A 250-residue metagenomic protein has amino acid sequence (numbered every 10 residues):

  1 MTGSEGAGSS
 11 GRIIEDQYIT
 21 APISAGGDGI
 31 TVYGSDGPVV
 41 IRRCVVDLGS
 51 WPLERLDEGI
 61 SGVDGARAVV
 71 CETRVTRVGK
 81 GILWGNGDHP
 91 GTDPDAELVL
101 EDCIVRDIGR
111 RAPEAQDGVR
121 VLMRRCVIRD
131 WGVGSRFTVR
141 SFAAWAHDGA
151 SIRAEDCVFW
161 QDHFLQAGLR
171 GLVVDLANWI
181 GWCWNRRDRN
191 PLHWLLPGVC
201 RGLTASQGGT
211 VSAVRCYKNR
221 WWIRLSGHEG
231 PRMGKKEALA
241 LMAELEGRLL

Functional and structural regions predicted by a protein language model:
M1-C44, W221: N-terminal segments that cap or nucleate solenoid repeat domains
M1-G6, I23-Y33, P52-V63, R77-D95 (+6 more regions): Extracellular beta-strand/beta-solenoid scaffold signature
S10, D36-G37, G65-R67, A96 (+2 more regions): Short "repeat-start/strand-capping" segments in structured domains, especially the N-termini of parallel beta-helix
V211-A213: Short N-terminal "domain-start" leader segments that mark the transition from disordered tails or signal peptides into
G227-K235: A short, exposed loop/beta-hairpin motif centered on an aromatic-Gly-Thr core
G234-L249: A short, charged, amphipathic alpha-helix used as a generic interaction element across diverse proteins
